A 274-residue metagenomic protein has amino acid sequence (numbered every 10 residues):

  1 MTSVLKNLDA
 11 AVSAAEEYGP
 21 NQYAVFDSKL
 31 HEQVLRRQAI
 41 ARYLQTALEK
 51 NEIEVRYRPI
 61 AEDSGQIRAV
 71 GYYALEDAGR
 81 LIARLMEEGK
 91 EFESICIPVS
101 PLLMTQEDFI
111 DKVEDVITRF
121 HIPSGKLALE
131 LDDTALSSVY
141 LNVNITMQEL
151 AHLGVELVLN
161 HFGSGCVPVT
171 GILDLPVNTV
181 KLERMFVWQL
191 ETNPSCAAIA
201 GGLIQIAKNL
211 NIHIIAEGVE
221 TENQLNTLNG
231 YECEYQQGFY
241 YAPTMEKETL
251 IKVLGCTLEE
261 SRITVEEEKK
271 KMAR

Functional and structural regions predicted by a protein language model:
M1, S28, E32, P98-E107 (+2 more regions): EAL-family c-di-GMP phosphodiesterase catalytic domain
T2-D27, Y43-E52, I215, Y235-Q237: Catalytic/regulatory signature loops of cyclic-dinucleotide turnover enzymes and related class III nucleotidyl cyclases
V4-V12, I40-Y43, A61, A74-I82 (+4 more regions): Structural preference for long, well-ordered alpha-helical segments in enzyme cores
A15-E16, L48, A61, L150 (+1 more regions): A generic structural signal for well-ordered alpha-helical segments
P20, I53, I122, V155 (+1 more regions): Short glycine/serine/threonine/alanine-rich loop segments
Y23-Q33, E52, P59, I67-V143 (+1 more regions): Catalytic core of bacterial c-di-GMP phosphodiesterases, primarily the EAL and HD-GYP domains, capturing alpha-helical
I40, A47-E62: Short, intrinsically disordered, charge-balanced linker/junction segments flanking boundaries in proteins
V113-R119, I145-L153, G202: Catalytic-core regions built around general acid/base machinery
